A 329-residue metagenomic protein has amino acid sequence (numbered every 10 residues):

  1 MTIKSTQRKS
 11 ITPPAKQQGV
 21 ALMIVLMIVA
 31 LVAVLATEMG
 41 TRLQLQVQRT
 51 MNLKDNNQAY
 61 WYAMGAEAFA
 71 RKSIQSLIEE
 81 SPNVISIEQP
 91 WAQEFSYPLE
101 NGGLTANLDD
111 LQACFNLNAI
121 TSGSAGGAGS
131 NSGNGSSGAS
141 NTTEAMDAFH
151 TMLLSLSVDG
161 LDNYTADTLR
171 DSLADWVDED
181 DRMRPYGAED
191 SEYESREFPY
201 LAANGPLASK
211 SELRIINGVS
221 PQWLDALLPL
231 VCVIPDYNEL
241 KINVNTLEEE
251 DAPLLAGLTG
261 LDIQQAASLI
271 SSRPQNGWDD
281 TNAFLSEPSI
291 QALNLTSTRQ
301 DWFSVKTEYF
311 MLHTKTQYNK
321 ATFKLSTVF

Functional and structural regions predicted by a protein language model:
T2-F329: Compositionally biased linear targeting/interaction segments
